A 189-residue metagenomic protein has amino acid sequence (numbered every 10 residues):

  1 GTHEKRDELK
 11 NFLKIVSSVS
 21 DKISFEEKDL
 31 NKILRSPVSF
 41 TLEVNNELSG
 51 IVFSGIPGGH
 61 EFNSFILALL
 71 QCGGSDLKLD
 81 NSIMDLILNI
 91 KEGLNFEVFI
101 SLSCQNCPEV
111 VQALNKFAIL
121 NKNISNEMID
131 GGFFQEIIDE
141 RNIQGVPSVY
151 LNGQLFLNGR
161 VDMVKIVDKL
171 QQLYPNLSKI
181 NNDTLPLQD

Functional and structural regions predicted by a protein language model:
G1-V19, I87-M128, D189: Local sequence-structure signature of Cys/Sec-based thiol-disulfide redox active-site neighborhoods
T2-D7, I33-V38, G55, N106 (+2 more regions): Short coil/turn motifs at helix boundaries and re-entrant loops, enriched in small/polar and proline residues
E8-S18, K22-L30, G50, I56-M84 (+1 more regions): Acidic, two-metal ion nucleic-acid-processing modules in DNA metabolism proteins
D21-I33, K122-E136: Thiol-based oxidoreductase modules, predominantly thioredoxin-like and allied folds used for disulfide exchange
D29-N31, L86-L88, I180-N181: Feature detects long, helix-prone N-terminal segments enriched in hydrophobes
N31-V52, Q135-N152: Structural micro-motif
E43-D76, Y150-T184: Non-catalytic, surface beta->alpha helical segment in thiol-disulfide oxidoreductase systems
G74-N95, L185-L187: A short, charged
